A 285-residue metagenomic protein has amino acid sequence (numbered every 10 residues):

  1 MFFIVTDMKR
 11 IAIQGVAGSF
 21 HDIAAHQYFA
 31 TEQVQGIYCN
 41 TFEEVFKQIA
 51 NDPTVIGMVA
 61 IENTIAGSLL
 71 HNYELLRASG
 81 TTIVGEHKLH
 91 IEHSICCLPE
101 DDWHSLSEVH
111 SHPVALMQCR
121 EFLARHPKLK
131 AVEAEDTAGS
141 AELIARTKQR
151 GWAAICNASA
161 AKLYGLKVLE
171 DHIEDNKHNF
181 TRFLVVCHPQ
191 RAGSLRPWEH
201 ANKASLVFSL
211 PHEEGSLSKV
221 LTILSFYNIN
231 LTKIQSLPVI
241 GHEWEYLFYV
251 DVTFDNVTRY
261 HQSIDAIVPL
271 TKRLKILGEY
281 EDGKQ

Functional and structural regions predicted by a protein language model:
M1-Q285: Domain-level signature for soluble enzymes in the chorismate/prephenate branch of the shikimate pathway
